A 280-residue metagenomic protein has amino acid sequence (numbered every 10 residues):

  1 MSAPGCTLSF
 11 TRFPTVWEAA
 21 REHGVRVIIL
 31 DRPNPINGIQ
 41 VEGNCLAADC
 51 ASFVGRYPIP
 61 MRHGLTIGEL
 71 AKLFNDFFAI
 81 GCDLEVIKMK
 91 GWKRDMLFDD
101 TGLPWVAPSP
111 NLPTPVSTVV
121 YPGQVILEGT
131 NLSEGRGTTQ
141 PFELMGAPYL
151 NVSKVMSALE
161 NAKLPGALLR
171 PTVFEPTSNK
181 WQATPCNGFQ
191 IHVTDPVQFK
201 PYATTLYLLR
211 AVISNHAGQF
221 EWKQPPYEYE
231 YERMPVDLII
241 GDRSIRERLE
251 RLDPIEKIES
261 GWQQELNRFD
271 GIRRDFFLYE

Functional and structural regions predicted by a protein language model:
M1, L30-P33, M89-K90, A147 (+2 more regions): Active-site-proximal beta-strand/loop segments in catalytic clefts of secreted hydrolases
S2-R12: Glycine/threonine-rich flexible loop motifs
L8, G38-G43, M96-T101: Short acidic, glycine/serine/threonine-rich loops at helix termini
E22-R26: A short helix->loop->beta-strand "cap" motif at the edges of active sites that frequently abuts
I28-C50: Glycine-rich, charge-decorated loop segments at or immediately adjacent to ligand/cofactor-binding or catalytic sites
A51-P122: Conserved anion/nucleotide-ligand pocket segment
W92-T172, P176-N179: Glycine-rich, aromatic-lined ligand/substrate-binding cores of catalytic and carbohydrate-binding domains
G146-S260: Conserved functional hotspot residues or short segments at active or partner-binding sites across diverse domains
